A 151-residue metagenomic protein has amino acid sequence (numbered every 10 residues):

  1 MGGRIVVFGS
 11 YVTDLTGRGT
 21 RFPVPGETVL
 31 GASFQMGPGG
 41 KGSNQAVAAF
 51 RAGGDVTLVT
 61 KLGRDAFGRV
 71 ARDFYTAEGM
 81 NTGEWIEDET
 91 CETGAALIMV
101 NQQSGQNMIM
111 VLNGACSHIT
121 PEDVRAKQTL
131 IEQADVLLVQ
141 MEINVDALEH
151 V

Functional and structural regions predicted by a protein language model:
M1-K61, A66-V70, T76-A77: Glycine-rich phosphate/adenosyl-contacting loop at the front of the ribokinase-like
M1-Y11, K61, R69, D73-E87 (+1 more regions): Ribokinase/PfkB-type carbohydrate-kinase core domain
P25-G26, L30, A95, S117 (+1 more regions): Residue-level signature of transmembrane alpha-helix interfaces in integral membrane proteins
S33, V59-R64, T82-T93: Beta-strand->loop->alpha-helix junctions that form or flank phosphate-binding loops in nucleotide-handling enzymes
K41-Q45, F67, E92-A95, D146-L148: Short glycine/serine/threonine-rich phosphate/pyrophosphate-binding segments that cradle anionic phosphate groups
F50, E89-C91, Q102: A generic structural signal for short, solvent-exposed coil/turn residues that cap or connect secondary-structure
